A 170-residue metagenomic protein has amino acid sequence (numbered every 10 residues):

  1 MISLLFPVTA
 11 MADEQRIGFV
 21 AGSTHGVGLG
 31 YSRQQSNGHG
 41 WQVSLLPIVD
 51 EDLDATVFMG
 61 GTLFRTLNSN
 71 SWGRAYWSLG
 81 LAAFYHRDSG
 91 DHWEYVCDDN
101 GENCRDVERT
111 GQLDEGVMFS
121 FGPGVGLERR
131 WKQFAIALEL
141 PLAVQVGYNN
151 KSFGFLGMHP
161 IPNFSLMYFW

Functional and structural regions predicted by a protein language model:
M1-E14, W170: Cleavable N-terminal export/targeting peptides
A12-G18, G40-Q42: Short, hydrophobic/aromatic-rich segments at coil-to-beta transitions
R16-G30, P47-V57, N149-L156: Solvent-exposed loop/turn segments connecting transmembrane beta-strands in outer-membrane beta-barrel proteins
T24-G26, S36, I161: A generic structural motif
S32-L142, N163: Gram-negative (and chloroplast) outer-membrane scaffold detector with strong preference for beta-barrel transmembrane
A143-G147: C-terminal or late-domain output modules
F155-W170: Outer-membrane beta-barrel "beta-signal"
